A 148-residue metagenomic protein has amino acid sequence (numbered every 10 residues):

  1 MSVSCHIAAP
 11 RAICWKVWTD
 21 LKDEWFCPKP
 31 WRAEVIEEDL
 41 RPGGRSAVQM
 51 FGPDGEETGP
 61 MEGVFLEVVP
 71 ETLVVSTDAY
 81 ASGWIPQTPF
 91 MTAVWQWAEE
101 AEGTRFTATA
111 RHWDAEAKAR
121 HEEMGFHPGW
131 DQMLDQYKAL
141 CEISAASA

Functional and structural regions predicted by a protein language model:
M1-A33: Hydrophobic ligand-binding cavity/cleft-lining segments
M1-R11, L66, A98-T109: Aromatic-glycine hotspot motif
C14-W15, K22, S46-V48, F65 (+5 more regions): Hydrophobic pocket/interface hotspot
T19-D20, P70, D135: Solvent-exposed alpha-helix faces
L21-K22, T72, C141-S144: A general structural signal marking secondary-structure boundaries and capping sites
F26-C27, I36-P42, A47, G52-A101: Hydrophobic-ligand binding "helix-grip"
A79-G83, T109-E116: Short, solvent-exposed aromatic-acidic interface loops
W113-A148: A conserved amphipathic terminal alpha-helix motif
